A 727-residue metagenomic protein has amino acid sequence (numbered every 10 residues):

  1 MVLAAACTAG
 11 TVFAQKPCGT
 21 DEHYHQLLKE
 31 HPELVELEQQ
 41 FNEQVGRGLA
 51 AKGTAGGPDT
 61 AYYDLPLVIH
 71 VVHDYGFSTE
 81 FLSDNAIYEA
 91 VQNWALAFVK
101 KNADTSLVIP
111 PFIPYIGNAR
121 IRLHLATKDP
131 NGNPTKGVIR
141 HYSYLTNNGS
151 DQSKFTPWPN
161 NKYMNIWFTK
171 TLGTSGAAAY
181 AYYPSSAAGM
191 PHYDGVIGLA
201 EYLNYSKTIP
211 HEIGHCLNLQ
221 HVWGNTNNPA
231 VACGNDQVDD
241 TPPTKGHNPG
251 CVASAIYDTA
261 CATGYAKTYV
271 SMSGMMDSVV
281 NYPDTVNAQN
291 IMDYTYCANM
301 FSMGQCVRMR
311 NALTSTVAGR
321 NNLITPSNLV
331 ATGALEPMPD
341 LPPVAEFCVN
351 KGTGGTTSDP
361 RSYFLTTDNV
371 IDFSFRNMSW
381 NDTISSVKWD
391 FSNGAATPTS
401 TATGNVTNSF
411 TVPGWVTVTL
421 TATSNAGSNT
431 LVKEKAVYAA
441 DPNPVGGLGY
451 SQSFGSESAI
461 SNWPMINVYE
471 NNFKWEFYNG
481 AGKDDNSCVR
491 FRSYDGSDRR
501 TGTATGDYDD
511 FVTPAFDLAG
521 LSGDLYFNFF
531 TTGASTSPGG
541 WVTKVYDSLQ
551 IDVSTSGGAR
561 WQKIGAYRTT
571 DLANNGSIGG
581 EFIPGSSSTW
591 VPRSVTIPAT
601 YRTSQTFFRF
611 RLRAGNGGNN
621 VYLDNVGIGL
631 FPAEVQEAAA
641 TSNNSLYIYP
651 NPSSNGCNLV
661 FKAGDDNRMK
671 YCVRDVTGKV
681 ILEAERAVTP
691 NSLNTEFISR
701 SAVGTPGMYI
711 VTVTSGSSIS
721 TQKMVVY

Functional and structural regions predicted by a protein language model:
Q15-P159: Propeptide-to-catalytic entry region of secreted or membrane-anchored zinc metalloproteases
Y144-N227: Active-site-proximal segment of zinc-dependent metalloprotease catalytic domains
E201-F301: The catalytic-center signature of Zn2+-dependent metalloproteases
A331-T357, A440-S453, G627-Y649, G664 (+1 more regions): Residue-level detector of functionally pivotal "anchor" positions at catalytic/ligand-binding pockets or at interdomain
I384-N408: Surface-exposed, flexible coil segments in extracellular/virion-facing regions
G447-R500, A504-D507, Y567-S577, S588-V591 (+1 more regions): Extracellular glycan-recognition surfaces and repeat-rich motifs
A504-D510, S537-Y546, R613-F631: Extracellular carbohydrate recognition
A640-Y649, S653-Y727: C-terminal outer-membrane/trafficking sorting elements
